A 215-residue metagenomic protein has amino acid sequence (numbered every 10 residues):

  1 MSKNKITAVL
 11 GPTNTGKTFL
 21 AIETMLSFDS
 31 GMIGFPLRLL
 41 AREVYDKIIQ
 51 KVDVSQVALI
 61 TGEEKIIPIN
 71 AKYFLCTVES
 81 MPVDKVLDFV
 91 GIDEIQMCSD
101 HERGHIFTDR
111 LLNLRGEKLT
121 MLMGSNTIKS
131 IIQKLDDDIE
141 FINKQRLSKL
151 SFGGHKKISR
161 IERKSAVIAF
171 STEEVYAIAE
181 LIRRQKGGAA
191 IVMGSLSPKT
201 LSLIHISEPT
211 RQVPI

Functional and structural regions predicted by a protein language model:
T7, K129-I131, D137-A179: Conserved interdomain linker/interface between the two RecA-like ATPase lobes of SF2 helicase motors
T13: The conserved Walker
K17-T18: Conserved lysine of the Walker
S30-A41, E162-I182, A189-V192: Conserved strand-helix element at the start of the C-terminal RecA-like helicase core
Q50-D84: Inter-Walker segment of RecA-like/P-loop motor cores
D93-I95: Walker B catalytic acidic pair
S99-K149: Post-DEXD/H (motif II) to motif III coupling segment of the RecA-like Helicase ATP-binding lobe
I204-I215: Single conserved hydrophobic/aromatic residue that forms the stacking wall/gate of nucleotide- or nucleobase-binding
